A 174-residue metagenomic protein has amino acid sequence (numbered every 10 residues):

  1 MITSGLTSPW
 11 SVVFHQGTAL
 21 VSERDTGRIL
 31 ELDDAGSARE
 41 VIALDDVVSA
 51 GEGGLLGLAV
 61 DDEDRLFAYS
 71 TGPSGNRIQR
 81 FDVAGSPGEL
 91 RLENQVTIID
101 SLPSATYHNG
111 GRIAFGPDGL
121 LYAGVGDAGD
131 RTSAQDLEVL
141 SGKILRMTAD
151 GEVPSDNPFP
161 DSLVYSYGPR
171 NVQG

Functional and structural regions predicted by a protein language model:
M1-T132, G174: Acidic, Gly/Ser/Thr-rich repeat motifs that build Ca2+-stabilized beta-propeller blades
I78-P87, D136-D150: Beta-propeller blade signature
A114-L120, S141-S155: A structural motif
G126-D130, N157-P160, G168: Flexible glycine/proline-enriched surface loops and loop-helix/loop-strand junctions
Q135, F159-L163: Alpha-helix capping and helix-loop boundary segments enriched in small/acidic/polar residues
L163-G174: Repeat-solenoid scaffold signature
